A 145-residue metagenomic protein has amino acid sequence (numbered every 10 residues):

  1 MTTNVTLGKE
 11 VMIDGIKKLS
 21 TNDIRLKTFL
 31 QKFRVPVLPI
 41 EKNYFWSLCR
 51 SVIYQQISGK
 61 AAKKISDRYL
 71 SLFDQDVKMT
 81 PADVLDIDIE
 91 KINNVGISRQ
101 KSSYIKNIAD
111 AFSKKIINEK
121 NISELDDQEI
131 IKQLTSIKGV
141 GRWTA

Functional and structural regions predicted by a protein language model:
M1-Y44: Intrinsically disordered, low-complexity, charged terminal extensions of DNA damage-control enzymes
M12, R34, S51, F73-D74 (+1 more regions): A short, structure-level motif marking secondary-structure boundaries and short turns
T21, Y44, L48, K60-K64: Generic alpha-helix structural propensity
R25, F29, I57-S58, A62-K138: Alpha-helical ds-nucleic-acid-binding substructure associated with the helix-hairpin-helix region of base-excision DNA
N43, S47, L125-Q128: An alpha-helix initiation/capping motif
L48-V52, Q56: Short, aromatic/basic-rich helix-turn unit that serves as a nucleic-acid recognition element
